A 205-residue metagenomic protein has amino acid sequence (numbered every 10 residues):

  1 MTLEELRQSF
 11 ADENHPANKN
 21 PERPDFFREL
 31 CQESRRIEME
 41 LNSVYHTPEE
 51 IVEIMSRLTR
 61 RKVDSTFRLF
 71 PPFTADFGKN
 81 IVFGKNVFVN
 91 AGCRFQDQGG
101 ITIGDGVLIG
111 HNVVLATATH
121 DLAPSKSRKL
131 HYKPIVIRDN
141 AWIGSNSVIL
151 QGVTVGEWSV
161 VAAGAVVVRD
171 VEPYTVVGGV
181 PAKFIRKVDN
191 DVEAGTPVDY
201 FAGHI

Functional and structural regions predicted by a protein language model:
M1-T66, A182-R186, V192-I205: Terminal amphipathic alpha-helical/low-complexity segments used for targeting or macromolecular assembly
L3-L6, L30, M39-L41, L58 (+7 more regions): Generic detector of leucine side chains in alpha-helical contexts
N18-P21, D25, M39, I51 (+7 more regions): Generic preference for well-ordered secondary structure
R23, K126, H131, V148: Generic anion/oxyanion-binding catalytic loop in active/binding sites
Y45, F77-K79, G99, K126 (+1 more regions): Solvent-exposed, flexible loop/coil residues
S65, F70-P71, D76-K79, G84-K85 (+14 more regions): Left-handed beta-helix
T119-D121, S125-R128, V153, K187-V188: Conserved catalytic-core motifs of eukaryotic protein kinase domains, centered on the activation segment
P124, L130, T175-V176, N190-E193: Short, glycine/charged-enriched secondary-structure capping and boundary segments
